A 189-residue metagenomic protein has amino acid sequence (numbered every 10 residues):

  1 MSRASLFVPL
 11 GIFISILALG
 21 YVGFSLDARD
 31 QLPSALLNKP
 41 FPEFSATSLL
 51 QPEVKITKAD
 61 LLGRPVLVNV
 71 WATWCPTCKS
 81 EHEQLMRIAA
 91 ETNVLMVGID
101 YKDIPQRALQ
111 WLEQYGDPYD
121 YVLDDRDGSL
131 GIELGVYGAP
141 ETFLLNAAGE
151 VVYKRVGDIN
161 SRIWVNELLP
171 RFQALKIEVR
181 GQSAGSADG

Functional and structural regions predicted by a protein language model:
M1-T47, A184-G189: N-terminal targeting signals for export/organelle localization
S5-L6, E113-P118, D125-G189: Thiol/disulfide oxidoreductase modules built on the thioredoxin-like
P42, V66, A139-P140: Short loop/turn microsegments at loop-to-beta-strand junctions
L49-Q51, A147: Short, ordered coil/turn segments that flank beta-strands lining enzyme active or ligand-binding pockets
I56-P76: Short active-site neighborhood of thiol/selenol oxidoreductases, capturing the structured segment around
L67-V68, M96, T142: Hydrophobic beta-strand anchors of alpha/beta hydrolase catalytic cores
T73-S80, E141: C-type cytochrome heme c attachment motif
K79-G116, R126-I132, G189: Structural microenvironment flanking redox-active thiols in thiol-disulfide oxidoreductases
